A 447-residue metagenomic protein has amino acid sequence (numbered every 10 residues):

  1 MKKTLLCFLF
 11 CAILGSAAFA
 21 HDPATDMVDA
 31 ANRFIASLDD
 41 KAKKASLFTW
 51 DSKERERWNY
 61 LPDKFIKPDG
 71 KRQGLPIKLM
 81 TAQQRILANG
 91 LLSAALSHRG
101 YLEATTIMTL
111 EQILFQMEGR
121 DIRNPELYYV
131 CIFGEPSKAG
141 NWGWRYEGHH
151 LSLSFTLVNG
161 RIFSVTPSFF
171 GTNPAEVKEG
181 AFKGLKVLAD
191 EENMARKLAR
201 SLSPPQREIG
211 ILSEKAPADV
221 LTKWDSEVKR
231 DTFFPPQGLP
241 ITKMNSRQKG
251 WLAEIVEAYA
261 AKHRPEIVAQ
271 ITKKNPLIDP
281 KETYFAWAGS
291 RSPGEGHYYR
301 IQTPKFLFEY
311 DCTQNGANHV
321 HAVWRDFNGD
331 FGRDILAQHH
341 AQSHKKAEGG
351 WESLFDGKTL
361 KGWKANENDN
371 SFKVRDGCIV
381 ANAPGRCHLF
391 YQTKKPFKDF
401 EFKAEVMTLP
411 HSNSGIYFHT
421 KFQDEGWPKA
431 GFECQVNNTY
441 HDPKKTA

Functional and structural regions predicted by a protein language model:
M1-T4: Positively charged n-region of N-terminal signal peptides that target proteins for export
C7-S16: Bacterial N-terminal signal peptides
L9, S46, G210, W363-A365 (+1 more regions): Active-site-proximal flexible loops/turns
S16, I66, I267, G332 (+2 more regions): Amphipathic alpha-helical interaction segments
H21-K345: A cross-kingdom marker for long, charged
K346-A447: Carbohydrate-interacting regions of secretory-pathway proteins
